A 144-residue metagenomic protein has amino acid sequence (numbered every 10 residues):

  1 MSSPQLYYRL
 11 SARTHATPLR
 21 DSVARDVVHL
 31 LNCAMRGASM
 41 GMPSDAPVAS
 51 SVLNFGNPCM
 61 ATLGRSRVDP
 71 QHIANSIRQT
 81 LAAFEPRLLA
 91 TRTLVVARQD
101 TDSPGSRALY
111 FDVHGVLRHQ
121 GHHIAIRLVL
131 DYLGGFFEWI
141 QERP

Functional and structural regions predicted by a protein language model:
M1-R65, L117-P144: Immediate N-terminus of the mature polypeptide
P18, S22, V68, H72 (+2 more regions): Charged, alpha-helix-enriched surfaces in structured cytosolic catalytic cores of large nucleotide-utilizing machines
N54-D100: Acidic, low-complexity glycine/serine/threonine-rich segments
V96-F111: Beta-rich nucleic-acid/ligand-interaction surfaces
F111-L117: A short beta-strand signature
